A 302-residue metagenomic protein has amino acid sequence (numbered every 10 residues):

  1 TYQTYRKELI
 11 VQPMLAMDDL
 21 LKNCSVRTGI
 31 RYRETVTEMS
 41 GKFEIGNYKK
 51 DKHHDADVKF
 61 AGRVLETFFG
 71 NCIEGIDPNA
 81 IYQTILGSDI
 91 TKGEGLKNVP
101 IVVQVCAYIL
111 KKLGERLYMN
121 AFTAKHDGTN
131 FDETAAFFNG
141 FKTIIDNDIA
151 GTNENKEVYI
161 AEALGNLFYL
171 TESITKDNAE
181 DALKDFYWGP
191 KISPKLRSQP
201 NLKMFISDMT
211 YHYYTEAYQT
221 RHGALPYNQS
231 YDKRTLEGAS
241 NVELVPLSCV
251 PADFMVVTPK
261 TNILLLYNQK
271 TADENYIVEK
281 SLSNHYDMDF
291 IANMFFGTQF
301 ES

Functional and structural regions predicted by a protein language model:
T1-N23, F138-D177, D181, P200-K203 (+1 more regions): Sequence/fold signature of self-assembling virion shell proteins
T4-G87: Assembly/oligomerization interface modules of large self-assembling protein complexes
K59, V64-E66, E94-K97, I101 (+1 more regions): Non-transmembrane, amphipathic alpha-helical segments
E74, N79-Q83, N120, A135-T143 (+2 more regions): Flexible, active-site-adjacent loop/turn segments at secondary-structure boundaries
T84, Y118, Y213-T215: Short helix/loop capping segments that flank catalytic or ligand/cofactor-binding pockets
G87-D185: Alpha-helical scaffold segments that mediate packing/assembly in large oligomeric complexes
D185-P200: Short, basic/hydrophobic alpha-helical segments
